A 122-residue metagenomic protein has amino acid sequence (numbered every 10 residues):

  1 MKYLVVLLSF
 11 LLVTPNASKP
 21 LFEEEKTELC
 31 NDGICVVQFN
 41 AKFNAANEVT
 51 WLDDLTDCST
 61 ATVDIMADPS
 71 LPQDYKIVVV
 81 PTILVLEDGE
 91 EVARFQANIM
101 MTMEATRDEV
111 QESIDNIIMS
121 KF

Functional and structural regions predicted by a protein language model:
L4-L12: Sec-dependent N-terminal signal peptides
A17-D32, E109-F122: N-terminal leader/targeting and pre-domain segments
L21-D57: Local sequence-structure signature of Cys/Sec-based thiol-disulfide redox active-site neighborhoods
A45-E48, P72, A93-F95: Extracytoplasmic/secreted cell-surface and envelope-processing proteins
I65-S70: N-terminal post-signal-peptidase region of extra-cytosolic proteins
Y75-E87: Structural micro-motif
V85-F122: Non-catalytic, surface beta->alpha helical segment in thiol-disulfide oxidoreductase systems
